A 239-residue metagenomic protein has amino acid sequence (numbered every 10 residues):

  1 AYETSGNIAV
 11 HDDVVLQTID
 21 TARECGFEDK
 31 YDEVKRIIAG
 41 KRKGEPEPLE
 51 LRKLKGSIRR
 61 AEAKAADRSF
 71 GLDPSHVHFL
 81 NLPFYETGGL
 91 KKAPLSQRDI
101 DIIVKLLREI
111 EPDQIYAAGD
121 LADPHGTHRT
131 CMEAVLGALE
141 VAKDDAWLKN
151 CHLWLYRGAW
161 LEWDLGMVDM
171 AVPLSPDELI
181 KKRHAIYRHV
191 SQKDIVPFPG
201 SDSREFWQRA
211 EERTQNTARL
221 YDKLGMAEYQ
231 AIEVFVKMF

Functional and structural regions predicted by a protein language model:
A1-K149, H184-R188, D202-Q208, Q215-N216 (+2 more regions): Active-site beta-strand->loop->alpha-helix modules in alpha/beta enzyme cores, enriched in Gly/His/Asp(Glu)
H76-F79, L153-L155, A171: Conserved beta-strand scaffold positions in the cores of enzyme catalytic domains, especially in NTP/NDP-utilizing
E140-V168: Short, flexible loop segments at boundaries between secondary-structure elements
L161-Y221: A conserved mid-domain beta-alpha-beta active-site/ligand-binding segment of alpha/beta enzyme cores
M238-F239: C-terminal accessory region of SF2 helicases/translocases
